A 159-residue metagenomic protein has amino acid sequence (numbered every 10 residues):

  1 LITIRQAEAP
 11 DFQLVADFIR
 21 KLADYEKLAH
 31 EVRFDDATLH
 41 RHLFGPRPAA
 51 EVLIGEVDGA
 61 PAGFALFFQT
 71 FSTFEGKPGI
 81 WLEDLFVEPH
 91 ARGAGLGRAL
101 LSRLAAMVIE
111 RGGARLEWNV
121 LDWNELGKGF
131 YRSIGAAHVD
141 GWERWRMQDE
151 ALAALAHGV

Functional and structural regions predicted by a protein language model:
T3-D17: A short beta-loop-alpha structural element at the N-terminal edge of CoA-dependent acyl/N-acetyltransferase catalytic
A16-H42: Conserved GNAT-fold acetyl-CoA-binding loop/helix
R41-I54, W81: A short helix-loop-beta-strand connector motif used in the catalytic cores of GNAT acetyltransferases and, in some
I54, A60-Q69: Conserved beta-strand in the GNAT
L85-R92: A short, internal acetyl-CoA/4′-phosphopantetheine-binding micro-motif in the GNAT/acyltransferase core
E88, A99-R115, A137: Conserved acyl-CoA
R98, S102, D122-G141, A154: Conserved active-site alpha-helix within GNAT-family acetyltransferase domains
W118-G127, R146-E150: Conserved beta-strand-loop-alpha-helix junction that forms the acyl-donor binding cleft
